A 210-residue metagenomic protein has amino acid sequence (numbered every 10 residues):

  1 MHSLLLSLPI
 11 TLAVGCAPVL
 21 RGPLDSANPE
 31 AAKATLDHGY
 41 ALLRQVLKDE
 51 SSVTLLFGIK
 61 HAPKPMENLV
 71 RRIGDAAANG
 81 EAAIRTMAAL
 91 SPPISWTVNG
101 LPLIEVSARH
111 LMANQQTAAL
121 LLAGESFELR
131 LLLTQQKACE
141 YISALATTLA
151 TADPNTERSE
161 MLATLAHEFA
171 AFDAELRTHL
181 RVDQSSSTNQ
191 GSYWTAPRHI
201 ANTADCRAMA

Functional and structural regions predicted by a protein language model:
M1-T11: Sec-dependent signal peptide recognition, specifically the positively charged N-region followed immediately by
A13-G15: C-terminal motif of bacterial Sec signal peptides marking the signal peptidase cleavage site
A17-A210: His/Met- and acidic-residue-enriched segments that coordinate or traffic transition-metal cofactors and support
